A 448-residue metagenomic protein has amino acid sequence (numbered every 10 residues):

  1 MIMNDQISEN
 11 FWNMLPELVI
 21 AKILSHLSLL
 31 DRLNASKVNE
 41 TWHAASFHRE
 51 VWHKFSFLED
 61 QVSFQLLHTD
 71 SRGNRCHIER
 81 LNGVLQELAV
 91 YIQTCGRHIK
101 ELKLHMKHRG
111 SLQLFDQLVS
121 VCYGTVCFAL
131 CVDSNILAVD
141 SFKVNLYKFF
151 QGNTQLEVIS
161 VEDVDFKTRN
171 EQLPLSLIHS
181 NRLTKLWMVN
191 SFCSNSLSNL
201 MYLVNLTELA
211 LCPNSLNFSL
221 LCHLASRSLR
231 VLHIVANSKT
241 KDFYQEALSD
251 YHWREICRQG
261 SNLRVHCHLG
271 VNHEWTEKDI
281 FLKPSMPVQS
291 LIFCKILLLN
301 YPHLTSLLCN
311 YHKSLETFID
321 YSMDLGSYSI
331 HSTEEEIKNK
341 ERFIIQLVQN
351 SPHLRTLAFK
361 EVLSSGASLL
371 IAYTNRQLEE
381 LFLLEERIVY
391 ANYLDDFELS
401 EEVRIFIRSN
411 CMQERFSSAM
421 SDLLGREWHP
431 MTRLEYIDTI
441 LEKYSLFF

Functional and structural regions predicted by a protein language model:
M1-F448: The conserved beta-strand core of Leucine-Rich Repeat
